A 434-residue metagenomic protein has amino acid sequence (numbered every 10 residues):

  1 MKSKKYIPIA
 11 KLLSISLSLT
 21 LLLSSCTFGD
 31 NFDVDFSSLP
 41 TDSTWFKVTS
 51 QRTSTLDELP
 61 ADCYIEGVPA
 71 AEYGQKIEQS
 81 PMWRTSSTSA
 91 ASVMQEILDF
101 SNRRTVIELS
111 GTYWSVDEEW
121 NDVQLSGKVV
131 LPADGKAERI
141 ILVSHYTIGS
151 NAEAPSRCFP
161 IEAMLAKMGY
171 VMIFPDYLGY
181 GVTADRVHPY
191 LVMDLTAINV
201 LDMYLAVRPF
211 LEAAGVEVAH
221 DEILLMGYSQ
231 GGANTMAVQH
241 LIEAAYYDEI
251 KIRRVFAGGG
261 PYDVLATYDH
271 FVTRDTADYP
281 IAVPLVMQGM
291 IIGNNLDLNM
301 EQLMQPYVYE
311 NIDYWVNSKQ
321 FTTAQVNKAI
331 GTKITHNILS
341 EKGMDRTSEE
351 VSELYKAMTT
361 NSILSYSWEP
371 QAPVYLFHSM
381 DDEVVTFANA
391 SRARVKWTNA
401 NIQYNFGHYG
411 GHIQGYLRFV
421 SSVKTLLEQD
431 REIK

Functional and structural regions predicted by a protein language model:
L23-S25: C-terminal motif of bacterial Sec signal peptides marking the signal peptidase cleavage site
D30-L125, L131-D134: Catalytic-loop region of hydrolases
T49-R52, G258-S367: Accessory cap/linker subdomain of secreted extracellular hydrolases
E119-S126, V130-L165: Short, surface-exposed "cap/lid" segments of acyl-processing enzymes
Y190-A213: Alpha/beta-hydrolase active-site loop
L205-G215, A219-D278: Primarily recognizes the serine-hydrolase "nucleophile elbow" in alpha/beta-hydrolase and SGNH/GDSL folds
E350, Y355-N361, D381-K434: C-terminal catalytic histidine-bearing segment of alpha/beta-hydrolase fold enzymes
P370, Y375-D382: Short beta-strand/loop motif that positions the catalytic acidic residue of the alpha/beta-hydrolase fold
